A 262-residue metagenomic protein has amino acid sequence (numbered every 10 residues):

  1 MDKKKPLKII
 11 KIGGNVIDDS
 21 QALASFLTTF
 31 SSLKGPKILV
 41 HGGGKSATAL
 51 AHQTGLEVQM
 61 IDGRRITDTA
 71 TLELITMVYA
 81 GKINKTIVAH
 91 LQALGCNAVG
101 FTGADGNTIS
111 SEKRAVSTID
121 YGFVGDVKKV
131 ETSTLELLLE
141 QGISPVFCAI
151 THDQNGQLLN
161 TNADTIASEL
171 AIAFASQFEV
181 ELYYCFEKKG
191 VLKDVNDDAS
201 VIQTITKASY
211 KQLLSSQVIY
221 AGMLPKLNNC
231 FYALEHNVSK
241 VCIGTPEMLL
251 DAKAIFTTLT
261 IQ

Functional and structural regions predicted by a protein language model:
M1-T67, T71-Q262: C-terminal catalytic "cap/lid" subdomain
